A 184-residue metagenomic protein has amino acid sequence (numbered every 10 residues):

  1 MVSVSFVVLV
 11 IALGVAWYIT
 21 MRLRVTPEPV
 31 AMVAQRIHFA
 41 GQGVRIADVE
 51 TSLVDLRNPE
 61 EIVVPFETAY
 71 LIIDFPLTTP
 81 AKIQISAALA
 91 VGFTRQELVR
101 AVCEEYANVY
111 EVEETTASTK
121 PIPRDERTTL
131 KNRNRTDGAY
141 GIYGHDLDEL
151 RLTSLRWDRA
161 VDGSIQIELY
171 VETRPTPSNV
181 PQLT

Functional and structural regions predicted by a protein language model:
M1-L9: Feature marks short, highly hydrophobic, charge-poor N-terminal signal-anchor/signal peptide-like helices that anchor
L13-I19: Alpha-helical transmembrane segments
L23-A87: Intrinsically disordered, low-complexity regulatory segments of eukaryotic and viral DNA/chromatin-associated proteins
T78-A81, R95, A107-N108: Eukaryotic short linear interaction motifs
Q84-L89, V180-T184: Surface-exposed flexible segments
L89-E104: Mature extracytoplasmic domains of secretory-pathway proteins
R100-T184: Ubiquitin system architectures
